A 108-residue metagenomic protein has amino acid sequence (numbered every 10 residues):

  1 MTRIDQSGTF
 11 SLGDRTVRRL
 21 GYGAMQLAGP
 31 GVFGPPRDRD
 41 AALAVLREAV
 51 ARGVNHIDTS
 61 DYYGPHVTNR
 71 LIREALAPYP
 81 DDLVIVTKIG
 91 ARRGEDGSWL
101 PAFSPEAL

Functional and structural regions predicted by a protein language model:
M1-V84, R93: N-terminal binding-site loop/beta-alpha segment at the start of enzyme catalytic domains that lines or forms
I89-A91: Active-site PLP-lysine loop of aminotransferase-like
D96-L108: Glycine/proline-rich, positively charged, aromatic-decorated active-site loop/lid region on the catalytic face
